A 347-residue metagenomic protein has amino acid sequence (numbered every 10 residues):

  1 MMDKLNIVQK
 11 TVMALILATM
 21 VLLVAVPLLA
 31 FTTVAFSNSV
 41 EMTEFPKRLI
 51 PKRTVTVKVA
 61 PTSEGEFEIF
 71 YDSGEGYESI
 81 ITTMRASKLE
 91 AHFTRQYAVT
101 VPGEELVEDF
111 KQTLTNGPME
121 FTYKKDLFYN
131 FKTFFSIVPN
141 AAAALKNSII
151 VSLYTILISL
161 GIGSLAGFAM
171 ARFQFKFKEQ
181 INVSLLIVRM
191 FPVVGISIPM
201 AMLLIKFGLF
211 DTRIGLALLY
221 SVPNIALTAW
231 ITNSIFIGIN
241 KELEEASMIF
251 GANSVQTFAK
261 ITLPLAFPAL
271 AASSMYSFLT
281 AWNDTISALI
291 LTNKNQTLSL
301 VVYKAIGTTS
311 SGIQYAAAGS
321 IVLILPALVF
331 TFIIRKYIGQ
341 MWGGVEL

Functional and structural regions predicted by a protein language model:
D3-L347: A structural signal for multi-pass alpha-helical bundles of membrane permease subunits that mediate small-molecule
